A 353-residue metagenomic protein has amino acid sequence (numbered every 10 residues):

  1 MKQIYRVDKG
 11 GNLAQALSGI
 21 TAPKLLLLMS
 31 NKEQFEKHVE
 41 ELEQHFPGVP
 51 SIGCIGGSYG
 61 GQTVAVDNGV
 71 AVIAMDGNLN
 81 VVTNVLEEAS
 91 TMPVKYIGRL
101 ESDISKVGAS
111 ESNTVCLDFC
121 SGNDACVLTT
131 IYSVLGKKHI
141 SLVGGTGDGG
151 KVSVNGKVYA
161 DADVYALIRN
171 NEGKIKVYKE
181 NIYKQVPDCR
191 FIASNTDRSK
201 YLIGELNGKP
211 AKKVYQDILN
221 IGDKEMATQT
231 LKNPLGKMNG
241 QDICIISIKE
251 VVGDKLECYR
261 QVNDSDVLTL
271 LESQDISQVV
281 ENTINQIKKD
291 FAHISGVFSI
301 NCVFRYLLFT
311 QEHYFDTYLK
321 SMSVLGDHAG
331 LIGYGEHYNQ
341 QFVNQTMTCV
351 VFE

Functional and structural regions predicted by a protein language model:
M1-E353: Hydrophobic alpha/beta core scaffold segments
